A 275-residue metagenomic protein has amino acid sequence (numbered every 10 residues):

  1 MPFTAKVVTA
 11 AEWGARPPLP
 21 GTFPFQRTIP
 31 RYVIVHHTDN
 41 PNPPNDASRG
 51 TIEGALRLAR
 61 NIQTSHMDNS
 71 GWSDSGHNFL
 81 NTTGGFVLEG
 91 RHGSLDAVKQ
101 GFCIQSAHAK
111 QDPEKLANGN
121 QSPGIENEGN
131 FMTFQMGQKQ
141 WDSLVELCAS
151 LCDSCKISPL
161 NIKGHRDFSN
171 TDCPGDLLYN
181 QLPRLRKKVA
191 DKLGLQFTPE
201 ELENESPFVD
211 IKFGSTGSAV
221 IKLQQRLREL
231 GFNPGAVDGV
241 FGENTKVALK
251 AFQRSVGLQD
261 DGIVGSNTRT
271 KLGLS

Functional and structural regions predicted by a protein language model:
M1-D46, L56, N81-D210, V247 (+3 more regions): Basic/polar, cationic surfaces and motifs that engage anionic cell-wall and phosphate/carboxylate ligands
P18-L19, A59-M67: N-terminal post-signal-peptidase region of extra-cytosolic proteins
R60, T64, G76, N81-G85: Acidic, glycine-rich loop-and-strand cores that form catalytic or ligand-binding grooves in diverse globular domains
D68-D74, D153-N161, F232-A236: Surface-exposed helix-capping loop/turn segments at secondary-structure junctions
T82-G84, D238, D261: Acidic/polar residues in short coil/turn loops that connect beta-strands within repeat-based beta-sheet scaffolds
G194-G239: Acidic, Ser/Thr/Pro/Gly-enriched interdomain connector segments
L227-A236, K250-D260: Extended, structured, electrostatic nucleic-acid-contact surfaces
